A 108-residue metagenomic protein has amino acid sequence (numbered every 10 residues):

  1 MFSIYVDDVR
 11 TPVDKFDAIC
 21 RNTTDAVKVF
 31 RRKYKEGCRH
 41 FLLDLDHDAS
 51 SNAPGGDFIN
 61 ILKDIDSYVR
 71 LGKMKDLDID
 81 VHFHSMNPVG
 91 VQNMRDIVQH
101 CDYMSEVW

Functional and structural regions predicted by a protein language model:
M1-W108: Catalytic phosphate/metal-binding cores of nucleic-acid and nucleotide-processing enzymes, i.e., regions that mediate
